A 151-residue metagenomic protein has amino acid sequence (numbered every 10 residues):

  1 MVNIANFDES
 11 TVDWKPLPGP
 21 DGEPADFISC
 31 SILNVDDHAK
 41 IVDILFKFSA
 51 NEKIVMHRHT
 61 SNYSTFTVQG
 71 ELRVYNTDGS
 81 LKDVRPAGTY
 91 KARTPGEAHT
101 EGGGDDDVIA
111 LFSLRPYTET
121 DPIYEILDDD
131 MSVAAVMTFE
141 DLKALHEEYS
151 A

Functional and structural regions predicted by a protein language model:
M1-K40, L127-A151: A short, N-terminal "cap"/entry segment at the start of jelly-roll beta-barrel domains of the cupin/DSBH fold
D37, T77-G104: Short acidic-glycine-tyrosine-enriched beta hairpin
K40-R58, R85, T94-G96: Conserved short histidine dyad/triad with adjacent acidic residue
I41, Y63, D107: Conserved catalytic motifs of the protein kinase core domain
A50, H59-D78: Glycine- and acidic-residue-biased ligand/ion/polar-headgroup-sensing regions
P95-I123: Ligand-binding loop in jelly-roll beta-barrel domains
